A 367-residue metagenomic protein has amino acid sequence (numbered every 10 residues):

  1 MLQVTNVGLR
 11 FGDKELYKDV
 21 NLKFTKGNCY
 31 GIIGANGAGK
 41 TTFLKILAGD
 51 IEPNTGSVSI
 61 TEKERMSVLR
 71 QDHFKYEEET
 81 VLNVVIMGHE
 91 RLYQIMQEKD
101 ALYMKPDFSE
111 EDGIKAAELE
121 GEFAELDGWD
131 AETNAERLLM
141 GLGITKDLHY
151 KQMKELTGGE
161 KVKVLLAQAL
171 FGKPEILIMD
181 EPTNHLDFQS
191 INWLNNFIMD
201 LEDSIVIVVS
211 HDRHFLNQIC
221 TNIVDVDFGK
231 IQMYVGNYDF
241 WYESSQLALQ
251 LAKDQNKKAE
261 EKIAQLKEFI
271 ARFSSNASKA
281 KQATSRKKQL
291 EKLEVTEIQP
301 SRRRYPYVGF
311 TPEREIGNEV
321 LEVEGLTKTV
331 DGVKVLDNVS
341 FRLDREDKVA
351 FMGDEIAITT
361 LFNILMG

Functional and structural regions predicted by a protein language model:
M1-N256, F310-G367: ABC ATP-binding cassette signature C-motif
Y30, D225, T284, E294 (+1 more regions): Bulky hydrophobic/aromatic packing residues
G113-E122, A264-R272, R303: A short, surface-exposed helix-loop junction/capping segment
S244-F269, F273-E297: Intracellular alpha-helical coupling/juxtamembrane segments of multi-pass membrane proteins
Q299-E315: Short, flexible cytosolic linker that couples an ABC transmembrane/permease module to its adjacent nucleotide-binding
